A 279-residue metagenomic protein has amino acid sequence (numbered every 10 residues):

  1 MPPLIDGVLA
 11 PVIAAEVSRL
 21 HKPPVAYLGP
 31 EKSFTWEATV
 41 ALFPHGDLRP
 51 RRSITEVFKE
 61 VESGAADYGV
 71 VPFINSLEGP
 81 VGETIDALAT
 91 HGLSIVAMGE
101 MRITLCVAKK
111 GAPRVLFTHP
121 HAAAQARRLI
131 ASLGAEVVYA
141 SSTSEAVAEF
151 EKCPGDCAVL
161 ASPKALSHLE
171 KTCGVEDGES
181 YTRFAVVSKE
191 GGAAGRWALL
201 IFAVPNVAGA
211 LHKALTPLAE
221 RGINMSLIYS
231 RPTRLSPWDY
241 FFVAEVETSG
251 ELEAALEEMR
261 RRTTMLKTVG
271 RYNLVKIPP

Functional and structural regions predicted by a protein language model:
M1-P279: Domain-level signature for soluble enzymes in the chorismate/prephenate branch of the shikimate pathway
